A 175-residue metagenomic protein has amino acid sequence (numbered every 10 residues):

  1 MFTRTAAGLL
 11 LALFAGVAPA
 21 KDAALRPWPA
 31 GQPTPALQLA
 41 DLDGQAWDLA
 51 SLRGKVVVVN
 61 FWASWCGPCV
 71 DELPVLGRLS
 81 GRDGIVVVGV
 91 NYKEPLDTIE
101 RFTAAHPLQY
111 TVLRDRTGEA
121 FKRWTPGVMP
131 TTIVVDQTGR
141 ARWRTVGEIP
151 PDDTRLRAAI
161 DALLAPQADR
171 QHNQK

Functional and structural regions predicted by a protein language model:
T5-G16: Bacterial N-terminal signal peptides
A20-L49: N-terminal "domain-start" segment that seeds a small globular fold
T34-P35, V57, M129-T131: Short loop/turn microsegments at loop-to-beta-strand junctions
D48-G67: Short active-site neighborhood of thiol/selenol oxidoreductases, capturing the structured segment around
V58-N60, G89, I133-V134: Hydrophobic beta-strand core positions in alpha/beta domains
V70-H106, R116-K122: Structural microenvironment flanking redox-active thiols in thiol-disulfide oxidoreductases
R101-Q109, R116-L164: Thiol/disulfide oxidoreductase modules built on the thioredoxin-like
P166-K175: Non-globular targeting/processing and membrane-anchoring segments
